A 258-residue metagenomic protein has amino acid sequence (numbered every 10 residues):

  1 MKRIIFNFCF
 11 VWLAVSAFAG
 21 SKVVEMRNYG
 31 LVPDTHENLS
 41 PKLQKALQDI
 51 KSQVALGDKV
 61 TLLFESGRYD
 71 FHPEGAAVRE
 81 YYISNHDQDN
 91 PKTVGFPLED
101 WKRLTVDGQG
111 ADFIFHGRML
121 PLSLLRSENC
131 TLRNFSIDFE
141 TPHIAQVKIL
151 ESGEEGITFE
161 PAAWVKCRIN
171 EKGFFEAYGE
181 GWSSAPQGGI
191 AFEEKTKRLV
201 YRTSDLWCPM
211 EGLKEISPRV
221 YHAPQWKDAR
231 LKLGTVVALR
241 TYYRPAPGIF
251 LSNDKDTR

Functional and structural regions predicted by a protein language model:
M1-I4: Positively charged n-region of N-terminal signal peptides that target proteins for export
N7-S16: Bacterial N-terminal signal peptides
A19-R258: Extracellular/periplasmic carbohydrate-active domains that bind, remodel, or depolymerize complex polysaccharides
